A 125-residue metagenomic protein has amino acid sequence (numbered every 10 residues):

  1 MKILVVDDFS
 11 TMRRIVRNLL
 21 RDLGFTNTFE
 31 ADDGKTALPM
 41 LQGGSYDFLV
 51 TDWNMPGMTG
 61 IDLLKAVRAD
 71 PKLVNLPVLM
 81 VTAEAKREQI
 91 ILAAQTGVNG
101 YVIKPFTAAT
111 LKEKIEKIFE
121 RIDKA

Functional and structural regions predicted by a protein language model:
S10-F29: Two-component/phosphorelay signaling modules centered on CheY-like receiver
R17-N18, D62, A85-G100: Alpha4 helix (beta4-alpha4-beta5 surface) of REC/receiver domains from two-component response regulators
E30-P39, G60: Helix N-cap/capping motif at the beta->alpha junctions
P39, I61-V74: Short amphipathic alpha-helix used as the core "switch/output" element in two-component signaling
G44-V50: Active-site beta3 strand of CheY-like receiver
M55: Receiver (REC) domain active-site loop signature in two-component systems and cognate sites in sensor histidine kinases
F106-I115: C-terminal output helix
